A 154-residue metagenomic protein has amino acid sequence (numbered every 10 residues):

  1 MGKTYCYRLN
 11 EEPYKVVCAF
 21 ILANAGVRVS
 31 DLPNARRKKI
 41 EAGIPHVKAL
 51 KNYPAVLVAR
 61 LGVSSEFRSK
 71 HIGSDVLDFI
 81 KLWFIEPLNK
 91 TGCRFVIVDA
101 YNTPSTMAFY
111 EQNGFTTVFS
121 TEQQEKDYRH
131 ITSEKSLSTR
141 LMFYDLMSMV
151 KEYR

Functional and structural regions predicted by a protein language model:
M1-S69, S74-V96, M107, E111-R154: Non-catalytic substrate-recognition and accessory regions of acyl/acetyltransferase enzymes
A100: His/Cys-centered metal/cofactor-coordination and adjacent catalytic loops
T103: Negatively charged, flexible loop motifs adjacent to catalytic sites in prokaryotic signal transduction proteins
